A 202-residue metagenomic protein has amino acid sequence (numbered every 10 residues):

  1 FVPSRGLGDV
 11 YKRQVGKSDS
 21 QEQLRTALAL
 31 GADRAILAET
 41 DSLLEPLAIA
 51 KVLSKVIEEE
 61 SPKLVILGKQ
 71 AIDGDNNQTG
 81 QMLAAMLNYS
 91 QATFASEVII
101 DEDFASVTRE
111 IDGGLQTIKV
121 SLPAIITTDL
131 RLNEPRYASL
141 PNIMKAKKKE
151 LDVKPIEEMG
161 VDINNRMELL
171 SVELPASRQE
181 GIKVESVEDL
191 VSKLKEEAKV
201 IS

Functional and structural regions predicted by a protein language model:
F1-Y11: Single conserved hydrophobic/aromatic residue that forms the stacking wall/gate of nucleotide- or nucleobase-binding
D9-S202: N-terminal glycine-rich FAD/FM-binding segment characteristic of electron-transfer flavoproteins
